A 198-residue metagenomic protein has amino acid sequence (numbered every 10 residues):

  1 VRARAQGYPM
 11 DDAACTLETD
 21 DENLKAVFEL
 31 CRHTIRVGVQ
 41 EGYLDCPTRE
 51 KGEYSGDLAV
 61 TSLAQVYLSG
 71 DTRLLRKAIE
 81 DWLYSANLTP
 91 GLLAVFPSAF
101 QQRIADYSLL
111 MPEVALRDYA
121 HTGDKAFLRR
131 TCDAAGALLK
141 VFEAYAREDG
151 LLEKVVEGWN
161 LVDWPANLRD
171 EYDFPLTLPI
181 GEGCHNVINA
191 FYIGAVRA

Functional and structural regions predicted by a protein language model:
A5-L30, R36, Y43-L92, H121-V187: Active-site acid/base region of carbohydrate-active enzymes
A26, L30, K77, D106 (+2 more regions): Generic alpha-helical secondary structure signal
L44-P47, P97, S108: Hydrophobic alpha-helical segments with strong N-terminal bias
G52, A105-D106: Short helix-capping and inter-helix turn/linker motifs at the boundaries of alpha-helical repeat units
L63-Y67, E113-A120, G194-A198: Short glycine/serine- and small hydrophobic-enriched flexible loop segments
A94-R103: Aromatic/His-enriched, Gly/Pro-containing loop or helix-boundary segments that lie immediately adjacent to catalytic
